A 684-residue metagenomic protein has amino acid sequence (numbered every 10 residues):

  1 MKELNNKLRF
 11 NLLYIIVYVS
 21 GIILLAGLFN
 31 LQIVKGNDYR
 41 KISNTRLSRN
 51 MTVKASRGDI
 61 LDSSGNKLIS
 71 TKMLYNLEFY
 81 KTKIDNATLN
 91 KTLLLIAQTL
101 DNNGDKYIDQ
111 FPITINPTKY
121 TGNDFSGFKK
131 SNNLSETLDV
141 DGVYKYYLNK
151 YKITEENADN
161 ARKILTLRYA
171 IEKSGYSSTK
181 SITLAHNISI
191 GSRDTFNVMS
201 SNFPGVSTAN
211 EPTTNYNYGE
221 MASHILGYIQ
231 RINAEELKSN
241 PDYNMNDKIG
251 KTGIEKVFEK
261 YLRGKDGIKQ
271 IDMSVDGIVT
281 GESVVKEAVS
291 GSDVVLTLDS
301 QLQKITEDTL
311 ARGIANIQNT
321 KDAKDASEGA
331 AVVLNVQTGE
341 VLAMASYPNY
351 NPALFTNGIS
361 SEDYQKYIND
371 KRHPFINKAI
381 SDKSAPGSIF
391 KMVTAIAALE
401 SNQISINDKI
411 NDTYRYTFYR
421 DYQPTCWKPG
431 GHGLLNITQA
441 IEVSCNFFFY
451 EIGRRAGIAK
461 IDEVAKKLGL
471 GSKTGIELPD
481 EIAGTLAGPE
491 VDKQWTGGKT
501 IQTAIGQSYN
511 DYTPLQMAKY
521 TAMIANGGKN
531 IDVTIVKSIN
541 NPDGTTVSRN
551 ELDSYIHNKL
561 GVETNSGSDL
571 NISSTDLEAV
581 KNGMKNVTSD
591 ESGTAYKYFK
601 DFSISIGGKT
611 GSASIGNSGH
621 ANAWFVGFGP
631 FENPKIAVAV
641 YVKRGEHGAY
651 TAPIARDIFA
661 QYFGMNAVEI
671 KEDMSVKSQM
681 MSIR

Functional and structural regions predicted by a protein language model:
M1-L262, D266-E287, A315, N319-A330: Membrane-proximal periplasmic segments of bacterial cell-envelope enzymes, especially penicillin-binding proteins
K67-S70, Y75, D272-V285, L298 (+6 more regions): Beta-lactam-recognizing serine transpeptidase/beta-lactamase-like catalytic domain environment
K81-K83, V642-E646: A generic structural motif
A87-Q98, H186, D194-V198, S223-G227 (+18 more regions): Solvent-exposed, polar/charged alpha-helical surfaces in well-ordered, non-transmembrane soluble domains, broadly
L95-N103, M199-V206, Y228-E235, K260-G264 (+14 more regions): Structured segments of extracytoplasmic/periplasmic soluble domains in secreted or envelope-associated proteins
K304-G329, P348-P352: Beta-lactamase-like hydrolase cores
G648-T651: A short acidic/glycine-rich loop-to-helix N-cap element
R656-R684: Short, gly/Ser/Thr-rich active-site loops of penicillin-recognizing serine hydrolases
